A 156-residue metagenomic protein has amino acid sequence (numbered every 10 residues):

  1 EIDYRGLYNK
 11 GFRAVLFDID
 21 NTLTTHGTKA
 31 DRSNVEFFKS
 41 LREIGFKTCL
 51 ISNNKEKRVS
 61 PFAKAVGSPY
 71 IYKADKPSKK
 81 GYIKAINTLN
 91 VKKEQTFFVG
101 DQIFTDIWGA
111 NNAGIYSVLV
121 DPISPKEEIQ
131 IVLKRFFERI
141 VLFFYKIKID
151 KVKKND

Functional and structural regions predicted by a protein language model:
E1-F17, L23, G27-T28, V35-F46 (+1 more regions): Asp-based, Mg2+/Mn2+-dependent phosphohydrolase catalytic module
